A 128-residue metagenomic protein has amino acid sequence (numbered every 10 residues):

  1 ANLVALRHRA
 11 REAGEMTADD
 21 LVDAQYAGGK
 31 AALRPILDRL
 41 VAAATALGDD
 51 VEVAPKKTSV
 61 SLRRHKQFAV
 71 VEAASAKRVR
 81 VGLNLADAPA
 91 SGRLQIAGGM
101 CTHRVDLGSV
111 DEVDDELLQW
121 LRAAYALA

Functional and structural regions predicted by a protein language model:
A1-A128: Charge-dense, helix-prone N-terminal extensions
